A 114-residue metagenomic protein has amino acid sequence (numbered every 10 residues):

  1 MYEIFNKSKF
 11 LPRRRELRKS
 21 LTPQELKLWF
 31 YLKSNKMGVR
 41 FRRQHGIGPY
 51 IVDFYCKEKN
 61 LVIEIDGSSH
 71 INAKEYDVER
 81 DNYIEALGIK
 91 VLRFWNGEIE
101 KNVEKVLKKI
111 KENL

Functional and structural regions predicted by a protein language model:
M1-M37, A86: Solvent-exposed, charged helical/coil patches that constitute nucleic-acid or partner-interaction surfaces
L17, G48-N113: Basic, amphipathic alpha-helical patches used to engage nucleic acids or provide basic targeting signals, exemplified
K33, Q44, D53-Y55: Short secondary-structure boundary/capping segments within folded domains
S34-G38, K59-V62: Short, charged/polar surface micro-motifs in flexible loops or helix N-caps
V39-R43: A short linear hydrophobic-aromatic micro-motif
